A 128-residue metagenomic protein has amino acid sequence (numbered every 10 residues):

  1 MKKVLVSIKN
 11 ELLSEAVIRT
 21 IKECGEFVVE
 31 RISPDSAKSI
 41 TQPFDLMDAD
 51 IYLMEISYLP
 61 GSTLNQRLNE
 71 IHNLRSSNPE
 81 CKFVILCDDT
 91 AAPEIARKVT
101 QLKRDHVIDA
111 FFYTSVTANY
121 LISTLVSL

Functional and structural regions predicted by a protein language model:
M1-V4: Extreme N-terminal starter segment of soluble prokaryotic enzymes
S7-K9: Conserved acidic carboxylate
E11-P34: Two-component/phosphorelay signaling modules centered on CheY-like receiver
S33-I51, L59-G61: Acidic, metal-coordinating helix/loop segments flanking the phosphotransfer/catalytic sites of two-component signaling
D45-M47, N73-E80: Conserved phosphotransfer cores of two-component systems
Y52, F83, A110-F111: Two-component signal transduction core modules
Y52-S77, T90, I95-K98: Conserved phosphotransfer microenvironments
C87-S127: Output/docking surface of receiver
